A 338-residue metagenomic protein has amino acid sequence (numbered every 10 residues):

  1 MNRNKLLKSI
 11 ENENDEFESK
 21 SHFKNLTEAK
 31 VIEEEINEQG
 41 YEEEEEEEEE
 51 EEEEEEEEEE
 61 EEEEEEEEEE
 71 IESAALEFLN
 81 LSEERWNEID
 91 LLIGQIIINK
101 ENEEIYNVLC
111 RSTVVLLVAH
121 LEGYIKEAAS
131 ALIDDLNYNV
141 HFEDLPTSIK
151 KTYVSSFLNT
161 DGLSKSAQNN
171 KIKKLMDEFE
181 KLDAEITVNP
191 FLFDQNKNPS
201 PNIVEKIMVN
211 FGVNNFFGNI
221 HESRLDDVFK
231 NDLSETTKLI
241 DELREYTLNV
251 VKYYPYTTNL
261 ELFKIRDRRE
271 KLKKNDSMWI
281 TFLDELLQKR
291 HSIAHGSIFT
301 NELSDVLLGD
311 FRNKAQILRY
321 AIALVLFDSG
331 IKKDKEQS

Functional and structural regions predicted by a protein language model:
M1-E42, E64-S112, S130-L132, L136-V140 (+2 more regions): Charged alpha-helical initiation segments
Y41-E67: Long, acidic low-complexity intrinsically disordered regions
E70-I71, N102, L272, G296-T300 (+1 more regions): Glycine- and acidic
L76, N80, E104-V115, K273 (+2 more regions): Short, solvent-exposed segments of well-ordered alpha helices
G94, E122-D134, Q288-I298, E302 (+1 more regions): Charged/polar positions within long, soluble alpha-helices
V114-L116, E122-G123: Long, contiguous alpha-helical bundle segments
L132-R269: Helix-loop junctions and short alpha-helical segments
E245-E270, I280, D284-L287, H291-S292 (+1 more regions): Amphipathic, Lys/Arg-enriched alpha-helical patches that create a basic surface for binding polyanionic ligands
